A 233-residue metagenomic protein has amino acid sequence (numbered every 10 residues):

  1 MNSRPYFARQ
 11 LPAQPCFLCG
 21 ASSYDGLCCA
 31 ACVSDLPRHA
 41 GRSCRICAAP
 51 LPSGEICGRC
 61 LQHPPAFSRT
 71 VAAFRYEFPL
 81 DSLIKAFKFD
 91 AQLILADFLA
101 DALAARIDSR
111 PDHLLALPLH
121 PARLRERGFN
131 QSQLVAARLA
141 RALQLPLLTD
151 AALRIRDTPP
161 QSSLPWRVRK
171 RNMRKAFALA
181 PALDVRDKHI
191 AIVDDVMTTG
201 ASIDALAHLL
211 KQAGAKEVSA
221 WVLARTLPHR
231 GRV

Functional and structural regions predicted by a protein language model:
M1-D194, T198-V233: Glycine-rich phosphate/pyrophosphate-handling loop used in enzymes and phosphotransfer proteins
